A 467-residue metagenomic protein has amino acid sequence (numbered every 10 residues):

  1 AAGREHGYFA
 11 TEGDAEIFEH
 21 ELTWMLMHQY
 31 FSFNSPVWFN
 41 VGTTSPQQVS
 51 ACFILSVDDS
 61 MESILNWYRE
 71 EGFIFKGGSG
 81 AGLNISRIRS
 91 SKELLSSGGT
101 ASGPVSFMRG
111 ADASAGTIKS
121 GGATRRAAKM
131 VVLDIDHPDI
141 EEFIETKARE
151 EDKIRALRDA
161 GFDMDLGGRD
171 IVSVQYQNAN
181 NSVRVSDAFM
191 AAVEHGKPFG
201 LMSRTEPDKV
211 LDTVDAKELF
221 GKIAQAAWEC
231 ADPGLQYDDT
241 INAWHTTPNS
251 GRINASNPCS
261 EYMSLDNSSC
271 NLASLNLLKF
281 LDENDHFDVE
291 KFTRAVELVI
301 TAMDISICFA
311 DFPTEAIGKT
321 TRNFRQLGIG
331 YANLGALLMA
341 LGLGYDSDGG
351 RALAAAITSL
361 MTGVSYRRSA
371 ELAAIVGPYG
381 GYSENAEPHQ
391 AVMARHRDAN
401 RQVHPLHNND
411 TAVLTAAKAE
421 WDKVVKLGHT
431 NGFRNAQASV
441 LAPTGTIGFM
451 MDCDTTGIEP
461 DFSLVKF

Functional and structural regions predicted by a protein language model:
A1-F467: Extended catalytic cores of very large enzyme megasubunits
